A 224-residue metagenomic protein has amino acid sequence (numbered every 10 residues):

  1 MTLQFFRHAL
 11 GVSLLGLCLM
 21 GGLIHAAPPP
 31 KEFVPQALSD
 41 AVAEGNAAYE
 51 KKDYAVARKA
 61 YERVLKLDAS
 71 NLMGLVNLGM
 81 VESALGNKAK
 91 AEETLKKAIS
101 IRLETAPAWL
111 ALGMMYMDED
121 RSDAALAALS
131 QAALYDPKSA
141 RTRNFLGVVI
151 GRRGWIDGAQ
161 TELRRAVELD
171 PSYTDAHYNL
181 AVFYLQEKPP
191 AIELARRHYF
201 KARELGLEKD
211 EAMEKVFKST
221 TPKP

Functional and structural regions predicted by a protein language model:
P29-P35, V182-P224: Terminal, low-structured helical/coil segments at or just beyond the last alpha-helical repeat
Q36-L67, M80, A84: Alpha-helical segment of the N-proximal tetratricopeptide repeat
L38, L72-M73, A106-P107, A140-R141 (+2 more regions): Helix-start (N-cap) detector for alpha-helical repeat units in TPR-like alpha-solenoids, especially tetratricopeptide
Y49, V76, S83, L110 (+3 more regions): Position-specific recognition of the canonical hydrophobic site in helix A of tetratricopeptide repeat
K51-R63, A84-K97, D118-Q131, R153-R165 (+1 more regions): Structural signature of tandem alpha-helical TPR/SEL1-like repeats, specifically the intra-repeat loop/turn
L67, I101, Y135, L169 (+1 more regions): Structural marker of alpha-solenoid helical repeat scaffolds
N77, A111, F145, N179 (+1 more regions): Canonical tetratricopeptide repeat
